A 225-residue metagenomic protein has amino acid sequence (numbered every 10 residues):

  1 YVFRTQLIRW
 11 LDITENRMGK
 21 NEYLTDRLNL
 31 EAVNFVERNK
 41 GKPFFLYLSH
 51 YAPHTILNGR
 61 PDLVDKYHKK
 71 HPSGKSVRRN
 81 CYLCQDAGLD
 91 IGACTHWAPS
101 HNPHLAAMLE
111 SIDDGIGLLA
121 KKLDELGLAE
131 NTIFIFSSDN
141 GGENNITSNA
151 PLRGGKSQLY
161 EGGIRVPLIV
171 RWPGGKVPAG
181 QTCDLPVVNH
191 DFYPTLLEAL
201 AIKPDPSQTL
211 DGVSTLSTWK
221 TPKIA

Functional and structural regions predicted by a protein language model:
Y1-Y193, L197-V213: Active-site-proximal cap/lid insertion segments
S214-A225: Short, intrinsically disordered, charge-balanced linker/junction segments flanking boundaries in proteins
